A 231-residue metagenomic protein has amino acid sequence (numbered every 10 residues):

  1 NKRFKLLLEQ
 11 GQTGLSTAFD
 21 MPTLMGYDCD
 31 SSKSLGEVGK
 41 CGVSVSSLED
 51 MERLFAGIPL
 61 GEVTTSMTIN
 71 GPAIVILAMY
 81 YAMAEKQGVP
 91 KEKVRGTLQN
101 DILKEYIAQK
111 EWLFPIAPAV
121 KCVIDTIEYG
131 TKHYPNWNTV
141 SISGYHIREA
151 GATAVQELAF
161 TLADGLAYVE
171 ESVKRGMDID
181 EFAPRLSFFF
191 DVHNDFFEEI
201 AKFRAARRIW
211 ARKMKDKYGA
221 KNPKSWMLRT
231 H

Functional and structural regions predicted by a protein language model:
N1-E199, K217-H231: Catalytic alpha/beta active-site cores
E199-R207: Extended amphipathic alpha-helical segments enriched in small hydrophobics
K213: Short alpha-helical functional segments enriched in proximate histidine and acidic residues
